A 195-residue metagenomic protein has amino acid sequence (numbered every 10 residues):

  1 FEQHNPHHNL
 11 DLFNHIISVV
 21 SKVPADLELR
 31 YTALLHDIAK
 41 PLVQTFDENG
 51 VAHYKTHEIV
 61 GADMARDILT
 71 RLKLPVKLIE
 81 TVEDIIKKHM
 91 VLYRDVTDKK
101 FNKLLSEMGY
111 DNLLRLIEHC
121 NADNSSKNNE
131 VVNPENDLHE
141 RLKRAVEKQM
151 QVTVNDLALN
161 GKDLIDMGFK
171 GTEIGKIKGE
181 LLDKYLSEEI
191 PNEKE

Functional and structural regions predicted by a protein language model:
F1-N121, V131: Conserved, hydrophobic alpha-helical core segments of structured domains
D67-R71, S126-E195: Charged substrate- and nucleic-acid-binding regions of tRNA-handling and nucleotidyl-transfer enzymes, centered on
